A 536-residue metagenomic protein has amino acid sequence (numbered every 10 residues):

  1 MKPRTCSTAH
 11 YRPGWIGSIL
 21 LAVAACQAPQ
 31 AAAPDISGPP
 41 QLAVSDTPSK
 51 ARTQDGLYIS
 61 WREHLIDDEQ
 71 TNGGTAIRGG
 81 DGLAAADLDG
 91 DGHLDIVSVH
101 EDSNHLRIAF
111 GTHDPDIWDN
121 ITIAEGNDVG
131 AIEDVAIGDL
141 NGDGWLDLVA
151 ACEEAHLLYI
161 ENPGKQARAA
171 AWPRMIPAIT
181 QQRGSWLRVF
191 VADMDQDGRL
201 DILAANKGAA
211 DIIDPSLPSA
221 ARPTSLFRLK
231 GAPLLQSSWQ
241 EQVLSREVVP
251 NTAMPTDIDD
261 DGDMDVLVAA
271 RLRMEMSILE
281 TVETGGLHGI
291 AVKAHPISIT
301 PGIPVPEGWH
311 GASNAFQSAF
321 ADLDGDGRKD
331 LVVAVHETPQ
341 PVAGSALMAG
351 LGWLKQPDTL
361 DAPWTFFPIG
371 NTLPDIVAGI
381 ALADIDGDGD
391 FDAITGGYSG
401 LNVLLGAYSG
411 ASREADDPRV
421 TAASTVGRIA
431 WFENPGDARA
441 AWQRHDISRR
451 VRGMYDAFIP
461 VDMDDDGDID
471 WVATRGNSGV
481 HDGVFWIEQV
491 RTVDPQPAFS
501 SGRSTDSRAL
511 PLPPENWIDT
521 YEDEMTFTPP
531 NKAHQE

Functional and structural regions predicted by a protein language model:
K2-I16: Bacterial N-terminal signal peptides that target proteins for export
A9-H10, L21, P29: Intrinsically disordered, low-complexity serine/threonine-rich segments
G14-A25: Bacterial N-terminal signal peptides
C26-E536: Beta-propeller-forming repeat regions
